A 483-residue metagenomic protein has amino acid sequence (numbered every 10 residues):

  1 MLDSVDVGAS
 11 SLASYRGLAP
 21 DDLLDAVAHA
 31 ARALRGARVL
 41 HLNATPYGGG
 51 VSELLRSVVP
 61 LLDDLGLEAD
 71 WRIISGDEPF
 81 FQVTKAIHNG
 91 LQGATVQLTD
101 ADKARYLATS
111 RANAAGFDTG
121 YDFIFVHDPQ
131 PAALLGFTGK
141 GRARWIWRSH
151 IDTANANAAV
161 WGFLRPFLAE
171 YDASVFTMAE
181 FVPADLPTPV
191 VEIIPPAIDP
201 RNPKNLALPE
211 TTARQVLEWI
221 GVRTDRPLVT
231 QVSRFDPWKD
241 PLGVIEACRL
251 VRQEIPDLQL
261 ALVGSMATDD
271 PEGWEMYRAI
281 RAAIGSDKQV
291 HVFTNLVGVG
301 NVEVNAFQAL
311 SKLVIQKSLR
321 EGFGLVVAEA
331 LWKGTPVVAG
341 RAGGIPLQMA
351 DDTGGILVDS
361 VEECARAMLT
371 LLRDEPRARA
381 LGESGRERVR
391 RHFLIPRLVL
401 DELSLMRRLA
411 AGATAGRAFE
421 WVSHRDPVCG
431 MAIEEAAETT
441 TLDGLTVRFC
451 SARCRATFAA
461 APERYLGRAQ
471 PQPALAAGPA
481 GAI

Functional and structural regions predicted by a protein language model:
E53, D236-L250: A conserved mid-protein helix/loop that constitutes part of the nucleotide-sugar donor-binding site
L217-K239, A261: Conserved donor-binding/catalytic core segment of Leloir-type glycosyltransferases
G264-A306: Nucleotide-activated donor-binding/catalytic signature segment of Leloir-type glycosyltransferases, i.e., the conserved
L319: Aromatic "clamp/platform" in nucleotide-sugar-dependent glycosyltransferases that forms part of the donor/acceptor
G324-V327, I345: Short glycine/serine-rich donor-binding loops of glycosyltransferases
V327, P336-A339, M349: Short hydrophobic beta-strand element within catalytic cores of glycosyltransferases and related nucleotide-activated
D351-E362, L371-E375: Conserved acidic donor-binding segment of nucleotide-sugar-dependent glycosyltransferases
T370, R377-R391, L398-S404, R408: A short, well-ordered alpha-helix in the C-terminal region of glycosyltransferases
